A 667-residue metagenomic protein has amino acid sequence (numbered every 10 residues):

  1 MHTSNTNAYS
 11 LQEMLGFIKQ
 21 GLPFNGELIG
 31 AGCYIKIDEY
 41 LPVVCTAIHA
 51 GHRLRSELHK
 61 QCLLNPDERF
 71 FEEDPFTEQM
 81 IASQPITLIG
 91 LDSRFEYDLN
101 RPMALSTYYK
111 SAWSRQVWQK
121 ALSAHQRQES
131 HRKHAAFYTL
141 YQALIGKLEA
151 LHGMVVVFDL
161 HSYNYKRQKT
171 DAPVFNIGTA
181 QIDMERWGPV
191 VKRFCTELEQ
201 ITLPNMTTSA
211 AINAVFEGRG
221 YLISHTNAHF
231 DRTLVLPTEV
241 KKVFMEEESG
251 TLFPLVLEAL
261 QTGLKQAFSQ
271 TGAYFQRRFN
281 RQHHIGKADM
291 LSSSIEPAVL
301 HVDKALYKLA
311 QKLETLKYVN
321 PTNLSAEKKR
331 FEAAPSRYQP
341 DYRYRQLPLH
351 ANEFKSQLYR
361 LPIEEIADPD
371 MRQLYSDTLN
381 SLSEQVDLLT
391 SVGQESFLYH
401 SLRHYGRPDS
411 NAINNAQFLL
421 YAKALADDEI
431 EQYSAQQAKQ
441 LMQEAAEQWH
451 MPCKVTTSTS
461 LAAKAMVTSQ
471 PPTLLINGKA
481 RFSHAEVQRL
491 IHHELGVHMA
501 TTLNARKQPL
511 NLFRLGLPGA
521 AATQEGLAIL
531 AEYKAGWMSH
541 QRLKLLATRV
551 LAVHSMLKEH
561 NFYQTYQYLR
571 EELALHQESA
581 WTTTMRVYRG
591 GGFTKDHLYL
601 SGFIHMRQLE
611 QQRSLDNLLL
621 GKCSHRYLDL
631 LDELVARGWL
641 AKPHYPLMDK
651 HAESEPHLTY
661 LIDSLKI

Functional and structural regions predicted by a protein language model:
H2-V157, S162-Q282: N-terminal catalytic or cofactor-binding beta/alpha core of small enzyme domains
L63-P66, V174-D183, N477-S483, Q508-G519: Short helix/strand-bridging catalytic loops that position acidic/His residues to coordinate divalent metals and engage
H283-N411, I662-I667: N-terminal low-structure segments adjacent to metalloprotease catalytic domains across cellular compartments
S293, A485, A500-Q524: Post-HEXXH active-site segment of zinc metalloproteases
R360-F482: Contiguous, non-catalytic segments that form substrate-binding/exosite surfaces or channel walls
H484-A500: Short alpha-helix carrying the canonical HExxH Zn2+-binding catalytic motif
R514-V553, G602: Post-HExxH zinc-binding segment in Zn-dependent metallohydrolases
R542-I667: Conserved alpha-helical "signature site" that marks functionally important helical segments or helix/loop junctions
